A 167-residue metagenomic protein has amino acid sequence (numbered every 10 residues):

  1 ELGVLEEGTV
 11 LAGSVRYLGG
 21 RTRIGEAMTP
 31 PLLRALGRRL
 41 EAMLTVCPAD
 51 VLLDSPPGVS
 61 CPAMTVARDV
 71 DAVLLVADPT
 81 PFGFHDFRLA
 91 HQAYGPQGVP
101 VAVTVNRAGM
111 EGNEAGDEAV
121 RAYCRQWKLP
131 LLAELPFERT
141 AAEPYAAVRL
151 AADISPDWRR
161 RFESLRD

Functional and structural regions predicted by a protein language model:
E1-G13: Cys/His-rich short segments
G19-M28, A35-A63: Switch II (G3) loop of P-loop NTPases
M28-L32, P62, G83-D86, G116 (+2 more regions): Helical mechanochemical/support elements of P-loop NTPase systems and associated helical scaffolds
L53, L75, V103-V105: Structural beta-sheet core signal
D54-S60, T80-R88: A general structural motif
S60-P81: Inter-motif core of Ras-like GTPase G domains
A93-D167: C-terminal lobe/tail of nucleotide-utilizing enzymes
